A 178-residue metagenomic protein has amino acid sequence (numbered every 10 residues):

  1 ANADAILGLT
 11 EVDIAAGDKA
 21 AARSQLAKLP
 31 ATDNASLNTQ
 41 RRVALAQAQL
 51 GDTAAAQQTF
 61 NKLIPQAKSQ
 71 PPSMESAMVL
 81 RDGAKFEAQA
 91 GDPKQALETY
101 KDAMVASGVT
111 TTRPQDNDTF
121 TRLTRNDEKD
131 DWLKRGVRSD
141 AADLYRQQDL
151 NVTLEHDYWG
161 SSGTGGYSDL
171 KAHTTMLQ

Functional and structural regions predicted by a protein language model:
A1, A27-A35, K62-S73, A103-V109: Solenoid-like repeat scaffolds
A1, I14-A20, A31-N34, L50-A54 (+1 more regions): Alpha-helix capping and inter-helical loop/turn segments
N2-L7, E11, A106-P114: Short, charge-rich amphipathic alpha-helical segments embedded in non-transmembrane helical bundles/solenoids
R41, Q49-G51, P72-R81, K85-Q178: Transmembrane beta-barrel domains of bacterial outer-membrane proteins
